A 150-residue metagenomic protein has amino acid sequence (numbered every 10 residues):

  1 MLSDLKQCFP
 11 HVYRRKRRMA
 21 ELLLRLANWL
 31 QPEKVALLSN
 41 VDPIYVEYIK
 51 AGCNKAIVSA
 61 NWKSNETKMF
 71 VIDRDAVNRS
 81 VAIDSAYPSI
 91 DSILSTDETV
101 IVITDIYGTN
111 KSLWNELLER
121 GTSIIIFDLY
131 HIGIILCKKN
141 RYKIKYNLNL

Functional and structural regions predicted by a protein language model:
M1-T96, Y107-L150: A short alpha-helical cap/connector motif
E98-I101: Short glycine-centered segments of the SAM/dcSAM-binding site in methyltransferase folds
T104: Alpha/beta-hydrolase-fold catalytic nucleophile elbow
